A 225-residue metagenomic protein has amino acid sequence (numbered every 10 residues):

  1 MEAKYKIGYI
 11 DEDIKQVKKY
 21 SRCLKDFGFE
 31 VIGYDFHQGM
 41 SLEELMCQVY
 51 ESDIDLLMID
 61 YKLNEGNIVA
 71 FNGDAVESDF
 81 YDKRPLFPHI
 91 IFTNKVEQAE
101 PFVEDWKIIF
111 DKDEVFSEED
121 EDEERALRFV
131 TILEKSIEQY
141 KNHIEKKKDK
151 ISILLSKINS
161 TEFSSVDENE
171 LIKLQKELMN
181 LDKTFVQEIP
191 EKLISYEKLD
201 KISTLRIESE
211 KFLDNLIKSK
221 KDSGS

Functional and structural regions predicted by a protein language model:
A3-K25: Conserved acidic segment of CheY-like receiver
F29-M40: Short hydrophobic/Thr-rich beta-strand motif most characteristic of the beta2 strand and flanking loop of CheY-like
S41-L45, D55-Y81: Conserved phosphotransfer microenvironments
S52: Active-site charged/polar residues at nucleotide-handling catalytic sites that mediate phosphoryl, nucleotidyl
A75-E100, F110-D111: A short, hydrophobic beta-strand element within the central beta-sheet of small alpha/beta folds
E97-V166: Charged, amphipathic alpha-helical linkers/stalks
K135-S225: C-terminal output/effector regions of signal-responsive regulators
